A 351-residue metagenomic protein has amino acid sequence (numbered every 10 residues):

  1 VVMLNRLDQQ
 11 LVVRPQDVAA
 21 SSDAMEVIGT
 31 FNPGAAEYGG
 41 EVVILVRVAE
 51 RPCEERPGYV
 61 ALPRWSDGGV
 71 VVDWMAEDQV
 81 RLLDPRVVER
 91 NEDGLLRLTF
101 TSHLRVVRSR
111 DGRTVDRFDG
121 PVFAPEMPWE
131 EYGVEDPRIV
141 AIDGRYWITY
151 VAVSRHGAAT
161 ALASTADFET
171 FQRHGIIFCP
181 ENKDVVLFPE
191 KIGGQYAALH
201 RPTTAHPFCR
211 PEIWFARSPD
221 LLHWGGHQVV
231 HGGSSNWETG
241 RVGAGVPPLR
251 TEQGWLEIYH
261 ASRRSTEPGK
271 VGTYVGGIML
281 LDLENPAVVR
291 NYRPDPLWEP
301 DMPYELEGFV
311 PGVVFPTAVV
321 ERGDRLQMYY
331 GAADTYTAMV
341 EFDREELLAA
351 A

Functional and structural regions predicted by a protein language model:
V1-Y132, V140-G240, L249-F309, G323-L326 (+1 more regions): Beta-rich carbohydrate-recognition and catalytic domains
E135, V185, V246, F315-T317: Structural signature of WD-repeat beta-propeller blades
V314, V319-D324: Well-ordered alpha/beta subsegment
